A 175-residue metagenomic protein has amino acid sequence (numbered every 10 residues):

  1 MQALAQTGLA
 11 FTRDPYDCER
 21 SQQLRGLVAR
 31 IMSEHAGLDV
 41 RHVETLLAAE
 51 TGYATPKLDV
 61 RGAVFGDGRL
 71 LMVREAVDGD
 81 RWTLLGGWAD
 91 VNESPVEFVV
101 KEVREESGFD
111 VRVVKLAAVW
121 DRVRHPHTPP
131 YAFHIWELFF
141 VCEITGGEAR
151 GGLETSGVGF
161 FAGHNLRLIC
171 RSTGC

Functional and structural regions predicted by a protein language model:
M1-L4, L116: Ordered, small/hydrophobic-rich secondary-structure cores
A3-F11, R20, R30: Alpha-helical protein-protein interaction scaffolds
G8-F11, A49-E50, V123, H164: Alpha-helix C-capping/helix-to-loop hinge sites
A10, V40-E44, R150-L153: Short, hydrophobic secondary-structure boundary micro-motifs
P15-C18, Q22-R61: Acidic, metal-coordinating catalytic segment for phosphate/diphosphate chemistry, firing primarily on the Nudix
E44-T83, V111, K115: N-terminal strand-loop-strand
A89-V113, W120-C175: Unchanged
